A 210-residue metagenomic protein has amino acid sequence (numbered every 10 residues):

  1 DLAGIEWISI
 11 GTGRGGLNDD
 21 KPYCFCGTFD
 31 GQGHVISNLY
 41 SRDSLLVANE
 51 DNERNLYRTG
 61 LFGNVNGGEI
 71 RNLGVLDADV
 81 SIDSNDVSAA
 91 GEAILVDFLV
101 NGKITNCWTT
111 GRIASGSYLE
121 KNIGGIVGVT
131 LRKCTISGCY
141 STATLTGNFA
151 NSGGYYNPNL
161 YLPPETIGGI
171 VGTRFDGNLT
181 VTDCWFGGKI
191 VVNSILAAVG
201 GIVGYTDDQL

Functional and structural regions predicted by a protein language model:
D1-L210: Surface-exposed repetitive/solenoidal architectures
